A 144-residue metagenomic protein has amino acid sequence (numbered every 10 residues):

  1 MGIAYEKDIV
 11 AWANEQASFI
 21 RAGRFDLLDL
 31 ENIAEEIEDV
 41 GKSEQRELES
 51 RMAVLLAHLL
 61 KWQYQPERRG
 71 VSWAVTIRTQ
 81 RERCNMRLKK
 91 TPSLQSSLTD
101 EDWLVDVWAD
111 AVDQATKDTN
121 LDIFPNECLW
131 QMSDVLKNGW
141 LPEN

Functional and structural regions predicted by a protein language model:
M1-N144: Surface/interface-facing alpha-helical segments and adjacent flexible terminal/loop regions used for partner/assembly
